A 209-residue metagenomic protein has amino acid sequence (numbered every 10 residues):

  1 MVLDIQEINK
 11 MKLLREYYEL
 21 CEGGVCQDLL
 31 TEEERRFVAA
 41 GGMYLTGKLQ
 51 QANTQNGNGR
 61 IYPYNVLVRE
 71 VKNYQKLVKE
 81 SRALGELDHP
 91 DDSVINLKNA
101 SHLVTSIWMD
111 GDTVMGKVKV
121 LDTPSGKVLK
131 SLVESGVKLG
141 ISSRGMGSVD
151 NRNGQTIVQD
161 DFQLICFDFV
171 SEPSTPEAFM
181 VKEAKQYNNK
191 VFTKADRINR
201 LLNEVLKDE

Functional and structural regions predicted by a protein language model:
M1-K76, K190-R200: Polar/acidic, low-complexity leader/linker segments enriched in S/T/G and N/D
L13-E22, L84-E86, S101-K194: Residue microenvironments linked to proteolytic maturation and disulfide-stabilized extracellular modules
A39-G41, K79, D110, V137: A short, polar/charged loop/turn motif at coil->beta-strand junctions and beta-hairpin connectors
T54, D91-D92, D122-P124: Short, charged/polar surface micro-motifs in flexible loops or helix N-caps
G57-G59, N96, G126-K130: A short, polar/proline- and glycine-enriched secondary-structure boundary/capping micro-motif
R60-I61, D91-N99: Acidic Ser/Thr/Pro-rich low-complexity disordered segments that often serve as glycosylated linkers/stalks around
Q75, K79-I95, I141: Short conserved beta-strand and strand-loop elements enriched in small hydrophobics with frequent Asp/Gly
I198-D208: Extended acidic low-complexity intrinsically disordered regions
